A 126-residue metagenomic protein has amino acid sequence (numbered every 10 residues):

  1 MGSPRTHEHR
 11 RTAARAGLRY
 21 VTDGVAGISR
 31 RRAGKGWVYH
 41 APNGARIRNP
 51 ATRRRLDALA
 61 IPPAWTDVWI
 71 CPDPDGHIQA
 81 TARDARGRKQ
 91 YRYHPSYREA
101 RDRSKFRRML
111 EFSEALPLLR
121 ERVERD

Functional and structural regions predicted by a protein language model:
M1-D126: A positively charged, amphipathic N-terminal helix/segment that binds anionic biomolecules
